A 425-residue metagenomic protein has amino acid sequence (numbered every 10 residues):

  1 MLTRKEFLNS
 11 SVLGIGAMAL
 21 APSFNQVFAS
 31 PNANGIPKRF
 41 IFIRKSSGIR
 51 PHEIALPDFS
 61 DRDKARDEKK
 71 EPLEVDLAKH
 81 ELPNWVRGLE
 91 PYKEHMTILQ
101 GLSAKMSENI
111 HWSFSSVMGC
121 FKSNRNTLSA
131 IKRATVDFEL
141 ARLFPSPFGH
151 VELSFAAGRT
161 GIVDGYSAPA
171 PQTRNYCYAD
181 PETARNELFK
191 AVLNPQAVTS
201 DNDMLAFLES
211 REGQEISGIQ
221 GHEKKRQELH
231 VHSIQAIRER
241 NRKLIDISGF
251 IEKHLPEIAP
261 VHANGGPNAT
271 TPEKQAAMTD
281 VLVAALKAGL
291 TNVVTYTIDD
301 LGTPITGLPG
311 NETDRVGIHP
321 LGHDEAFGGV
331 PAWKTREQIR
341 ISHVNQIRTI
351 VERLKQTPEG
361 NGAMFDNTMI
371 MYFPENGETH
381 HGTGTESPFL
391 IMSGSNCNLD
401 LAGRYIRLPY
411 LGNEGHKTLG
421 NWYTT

Functional and structural regions predicted by a protein language model:
M1-T425: Ligand-binding pockets and gating/stacking loops
